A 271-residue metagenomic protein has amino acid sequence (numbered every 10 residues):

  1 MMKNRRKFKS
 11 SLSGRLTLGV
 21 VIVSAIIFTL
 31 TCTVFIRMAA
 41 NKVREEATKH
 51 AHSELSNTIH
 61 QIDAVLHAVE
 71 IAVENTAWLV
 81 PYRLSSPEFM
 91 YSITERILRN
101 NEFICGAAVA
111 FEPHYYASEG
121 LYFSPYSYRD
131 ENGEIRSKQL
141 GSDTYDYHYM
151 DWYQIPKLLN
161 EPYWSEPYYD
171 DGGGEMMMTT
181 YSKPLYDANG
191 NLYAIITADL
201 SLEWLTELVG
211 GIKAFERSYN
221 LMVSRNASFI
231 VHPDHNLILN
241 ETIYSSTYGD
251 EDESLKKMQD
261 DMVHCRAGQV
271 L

Functional and structural regions predicted by a protein language model:
N4-N41, E45, K49-H50: Extreme N-terminal signal-anchor transmembrane helix of membrane signaling/transducer proteins, especially in bacteria
I36-H52, T58-V73, V80-E88, N100: Membrane-proximal amphipathic alpha-helices that sit immediately adjacent to an N-terminal transmembrane/signal-anchor
A64, F123-S124, T180-Y181, R217-Y219: Short loop/turn microsegments at loop-to-beta-strand junctions
H67-E161: Extracytoplasmic/periplasmic sensory segments of membrane signal-transduction proteins
I93-T94, P167-Y168, L208-G211: Short beta-alpha junctions and helix-cap segments that line functional grooves
S118, H148, E203-L271: Intrinsic low-complexity, intrinsically disordered coil/linker regions enriched in small/polar and charged residues
D143-Y147, L158-E161, E166-E175, D199 (+1 more regions): Short loop/turn segments at beta-alpha junctions that line or gate ligand-sensing/allosteric surfaces
G174-K213, R225, V231: Conserved beta-strands of PAS-like sensory domains
